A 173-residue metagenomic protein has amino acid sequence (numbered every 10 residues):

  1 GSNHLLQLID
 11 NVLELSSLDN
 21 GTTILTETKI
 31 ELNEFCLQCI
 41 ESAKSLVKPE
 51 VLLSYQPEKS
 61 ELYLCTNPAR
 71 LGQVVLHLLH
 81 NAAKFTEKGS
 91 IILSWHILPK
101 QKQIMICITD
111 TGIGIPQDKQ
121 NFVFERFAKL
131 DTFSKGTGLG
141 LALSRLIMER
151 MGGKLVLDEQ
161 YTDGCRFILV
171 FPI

Functional and structural regions predicted by a protein language model:
G1-L5: Short alpha-helical segment of the dimerization/phosphotransfer core of two-component systems
S16-E27: Helix-loop junction within the histidine kinase core
T26-I30, K48-L62, L98: Conserved catalytic submotifs in the C-terminal HATPase_c
A82-A83: Short helix-loop "hinge" at the ATP-lid/N-box region of the Bergerat-fold HATPase_c
I115-F127: Short conserved segment of the HATPase_c
G140, S144: Short alpha-helical Gxxx[C/S/T] motif in the catalytic ATP-binding
